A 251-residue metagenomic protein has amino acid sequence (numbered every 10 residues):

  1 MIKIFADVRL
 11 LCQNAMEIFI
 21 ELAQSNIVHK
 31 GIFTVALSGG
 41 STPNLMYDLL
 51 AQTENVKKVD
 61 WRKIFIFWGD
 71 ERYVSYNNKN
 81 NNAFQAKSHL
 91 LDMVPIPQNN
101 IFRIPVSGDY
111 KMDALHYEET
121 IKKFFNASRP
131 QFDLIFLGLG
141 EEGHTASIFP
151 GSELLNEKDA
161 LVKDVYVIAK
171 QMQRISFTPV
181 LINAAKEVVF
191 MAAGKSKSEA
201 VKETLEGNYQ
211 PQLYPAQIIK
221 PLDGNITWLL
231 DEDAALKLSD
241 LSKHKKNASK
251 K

Functional and structural regions predicted by a protein language model:
M1-V35: N-terminal glycine-/serine-/threonine-rich phosphate-binding loop
G31-E54: Glycine-rich N-terminal segment of FAD-binding domains in flavoprotein oxidoreductases, spanning the beta-loop-helix
L37-T42, L137-E141, A193: Glycine-rich beta-strand-to-loop/alpha-helix junction loops that act as flexible
D48-V59, F84, P150-D159, G207: A glycine- and small-aliphatic-rich helix-loop capping segment at beta-alpha/alpha-beta transitions that lines
V59-D133, S249-K251: Ligand-binding beta-strand-loop-alpha-helix segment within the catalytic cores of soluble metabolic enzymes
A114-L115, A146-G151, A200-T204, D240: A short secondary-structure junction signal
I135-V180: Class I SAM-dependent methyltransferase SAM-binding "motif I" and its flanking Rossmann-like core
K186-K251: ATP/nucleoside-binding phosphotransfer catalytic cores, i.e., glycine-rich phosphate-binding loops
